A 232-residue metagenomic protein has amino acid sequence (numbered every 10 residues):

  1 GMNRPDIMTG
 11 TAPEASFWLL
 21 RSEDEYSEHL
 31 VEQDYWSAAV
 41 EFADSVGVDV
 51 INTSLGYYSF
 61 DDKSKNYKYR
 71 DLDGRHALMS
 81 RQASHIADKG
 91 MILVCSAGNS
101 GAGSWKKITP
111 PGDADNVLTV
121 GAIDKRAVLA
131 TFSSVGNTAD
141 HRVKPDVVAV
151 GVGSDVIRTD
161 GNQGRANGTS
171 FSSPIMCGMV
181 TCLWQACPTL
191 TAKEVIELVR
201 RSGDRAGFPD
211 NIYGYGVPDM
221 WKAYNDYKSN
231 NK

Functional and structural regions predicted by a protein language model:
G1-E32, V46-D49, D62, D88-G90 (+4 more regions): Subtilisin-like serine protease catalytic core
G1-M2, W18-D24, K107, G151-V217 (+1 more regions): Hydrolase catalytic cores
Q33-W36, V40, F60-Y67, C95-V117 (+3 more regions): Active-site-adjacent substrate-recognition loops and nearby beta-strands within hydrolase catalytic domains
D34, A38-E41, S45, R81-H85 (+6 more regions): Solvent-exposed, polar/charged alpha-helical surfaces in well-ordered, non-transmembrane soluble domains, broadly
A43-D73, S96: Short acidic, glycine-rich surface-loop motifs adjacent to enzyme active sites
D73-G90: Catalytic-core regions built around general acid/base machinery
G98, K222-K232: Secreted peptidase-domain scaffold signal
